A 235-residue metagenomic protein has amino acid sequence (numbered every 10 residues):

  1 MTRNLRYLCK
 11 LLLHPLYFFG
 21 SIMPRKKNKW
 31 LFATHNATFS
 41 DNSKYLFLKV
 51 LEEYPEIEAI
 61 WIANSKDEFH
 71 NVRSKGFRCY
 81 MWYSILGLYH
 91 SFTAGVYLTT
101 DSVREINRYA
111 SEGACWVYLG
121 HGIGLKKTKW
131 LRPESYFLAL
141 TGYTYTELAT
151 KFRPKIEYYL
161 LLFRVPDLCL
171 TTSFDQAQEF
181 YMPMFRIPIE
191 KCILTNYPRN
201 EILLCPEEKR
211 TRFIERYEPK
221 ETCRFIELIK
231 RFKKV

Functional and structural regions predicted by a protein language model:
M1-G87: N-terminal pre-catalytic "stem/leader" segment of glycosyltransferase-like enzymes
T2-H14, L125-V235: A nucleotide-sugar donor-handling region in carbohydrate enzymes
N28, F92-G95, A114, D167 (+1 more regions): Conserved acidic residues
L31-A33, L98, V117-L119, L170 (+1 more regions): Structural motif
K44, L48, G76-L140: Extended catalytic core of nucleotide-activated donor transferases of GT-like folds
E56-A59, C115, D167-L168, K191: Residues at the starts of beta-strands that form the adenosine-phosphate
E58-N64, V96-T99, C169-T171: Short, hydrophobic beta-strand segments that form beta-sheet elements in well-ordered domains
A63-F69, D101-E105, D175: Short, polar loop motifs at secondary-structure junctions
